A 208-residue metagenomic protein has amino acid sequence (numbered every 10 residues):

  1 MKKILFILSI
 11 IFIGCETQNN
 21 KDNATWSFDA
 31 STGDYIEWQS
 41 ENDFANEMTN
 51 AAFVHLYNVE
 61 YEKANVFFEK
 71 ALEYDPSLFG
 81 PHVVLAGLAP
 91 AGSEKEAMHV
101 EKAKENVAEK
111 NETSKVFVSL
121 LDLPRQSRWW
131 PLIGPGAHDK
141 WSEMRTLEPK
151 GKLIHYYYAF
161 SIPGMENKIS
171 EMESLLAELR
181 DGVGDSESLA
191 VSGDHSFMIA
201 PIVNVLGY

Functional and structural regions predicted by a protein language model:
F12-G14: C-terminal motif of bacterial Sec signal peptides marking the signal peptidase cleavage site
E16-Q18: Bacterial signal peptide processing site
S31-E47, N106-F117, A190-S196: TPR-adjacent "capping" and linker segments in tetratricopeptide-repeat scaffold/adaptor proteins
E41-F67, V118-L132: Alpha-helical segment of the N-proximal tetratricopeptide repeat
F44, S77-F79, E148-I154, S186 (+1 more regions): Residue-level recognition of tetratricopeptide repeat
T49, G80-V84, K115-V118, Y156-Y157 (+2 more regions): Alpha-solenoid helical repeat scaffolds
K95-V107, L132-R145, K168-V183: Alpha-helical repeat scaffolds
